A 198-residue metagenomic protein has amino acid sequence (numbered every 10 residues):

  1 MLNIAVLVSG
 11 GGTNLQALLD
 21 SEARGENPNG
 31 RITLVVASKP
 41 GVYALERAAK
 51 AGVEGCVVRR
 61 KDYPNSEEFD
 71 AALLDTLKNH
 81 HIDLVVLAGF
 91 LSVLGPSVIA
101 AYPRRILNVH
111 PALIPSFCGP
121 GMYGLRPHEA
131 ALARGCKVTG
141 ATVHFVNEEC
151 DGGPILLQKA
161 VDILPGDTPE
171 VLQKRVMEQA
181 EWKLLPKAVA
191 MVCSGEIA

Functional and structural regions predicted by a protein language model:
M1-Y43: N-terminal Rossmann-like dinucleotide-binding module
P28-E68: Short, surface-exposed acidic-centric catalytic microdomains
Y43, A72-L73, L94: Short acidic active-site motifs
E68-L74, Y123-P127: Charged helix-capping and loop-helix junction motifs
T76-D83: Glycine-rich phosphate-binding loop signature in dinucleotide/nucleotide-binding domains
L84, A88-I197: Donor/substrate-binding cores of folate-linked one-carbon enzymes
